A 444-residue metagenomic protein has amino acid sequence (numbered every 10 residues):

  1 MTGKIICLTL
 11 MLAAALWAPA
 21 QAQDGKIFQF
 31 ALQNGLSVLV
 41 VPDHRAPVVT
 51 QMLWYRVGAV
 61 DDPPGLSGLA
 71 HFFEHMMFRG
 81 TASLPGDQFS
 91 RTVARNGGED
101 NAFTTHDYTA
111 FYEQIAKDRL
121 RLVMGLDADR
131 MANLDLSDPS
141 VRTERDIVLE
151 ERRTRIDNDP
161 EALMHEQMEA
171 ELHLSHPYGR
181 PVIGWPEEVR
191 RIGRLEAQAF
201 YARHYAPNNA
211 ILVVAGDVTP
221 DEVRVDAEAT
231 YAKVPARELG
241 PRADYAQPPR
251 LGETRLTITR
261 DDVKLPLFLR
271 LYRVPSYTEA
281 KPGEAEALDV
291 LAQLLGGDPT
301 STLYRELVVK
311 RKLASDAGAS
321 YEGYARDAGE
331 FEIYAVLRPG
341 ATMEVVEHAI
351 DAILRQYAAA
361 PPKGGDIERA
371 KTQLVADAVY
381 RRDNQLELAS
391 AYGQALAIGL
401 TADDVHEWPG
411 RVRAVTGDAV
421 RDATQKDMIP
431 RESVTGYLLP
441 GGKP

Functional and structural regions predicted by a protein language model:
M1-I5: Positively charged n-region of N-terminal signal peptides that target proteins for export
I6-A15: Bacterial N-terminal signal peptides
A20-S90, Y112-I115, M124-A128, Q198-E306 (+2 more regions): His/Glu-rich zincin catalytic helix
A31, Q88-P241, K310-R311, S315-P444: Charge-rich, well-structured scaffold segments of protease-associated domains
